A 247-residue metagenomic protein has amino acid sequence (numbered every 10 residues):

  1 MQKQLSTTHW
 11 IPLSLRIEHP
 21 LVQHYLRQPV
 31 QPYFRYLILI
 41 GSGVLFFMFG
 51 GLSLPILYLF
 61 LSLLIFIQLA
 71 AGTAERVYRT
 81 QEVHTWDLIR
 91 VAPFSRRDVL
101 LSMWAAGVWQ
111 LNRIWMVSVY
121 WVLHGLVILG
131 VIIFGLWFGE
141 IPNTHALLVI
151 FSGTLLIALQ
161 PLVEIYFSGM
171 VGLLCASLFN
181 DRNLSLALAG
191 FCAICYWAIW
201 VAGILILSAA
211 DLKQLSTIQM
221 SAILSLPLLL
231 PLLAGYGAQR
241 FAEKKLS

Functional and structural regions predicted by a protein language model:
M1-W86, D98-S247: Hydrophobic alpha-helical transmembrane segments of membrane proteins
